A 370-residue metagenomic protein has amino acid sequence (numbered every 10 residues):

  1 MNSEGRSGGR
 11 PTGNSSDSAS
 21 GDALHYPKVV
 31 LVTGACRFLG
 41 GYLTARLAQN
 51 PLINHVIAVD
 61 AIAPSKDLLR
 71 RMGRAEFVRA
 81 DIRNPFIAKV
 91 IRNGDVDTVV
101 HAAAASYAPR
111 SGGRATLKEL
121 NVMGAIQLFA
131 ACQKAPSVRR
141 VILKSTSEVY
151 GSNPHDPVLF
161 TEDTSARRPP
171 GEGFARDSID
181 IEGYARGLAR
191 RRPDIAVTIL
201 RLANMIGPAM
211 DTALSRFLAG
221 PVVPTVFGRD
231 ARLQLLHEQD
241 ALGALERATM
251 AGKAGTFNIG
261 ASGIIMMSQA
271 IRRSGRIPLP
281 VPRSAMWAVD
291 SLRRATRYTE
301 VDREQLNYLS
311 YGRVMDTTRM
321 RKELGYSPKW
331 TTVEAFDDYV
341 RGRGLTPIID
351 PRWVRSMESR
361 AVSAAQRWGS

Functional and structural regions predicted by a protein language model:
P27-N50: N-terminal Rossmann NAD(P)H-binding glycine-rich loop of SDR-like oxidoreductase domains
E76-M123, K134, S152: NAD(P)H-binding glycine-rich loop region in Rossmannoid oxidoreductase-like domains and their noncatalytic homologs
R110, S165-G171, S215-D240: A conserved pocket-lining segment of Rossmann-fold NAD(P)-dependent short-chain dehydrogenase/reductase
I126-F174: Conserved Rossmann-fold NAD(P)-dependent oxidoreductase catalytic core, especially the SDR/UDP-sugar
V149-Y150, G173, I195-R216: Flexible, glycine-rich beta-alpha linker
P170-T198: Active-site Tyr-X1-5-Lys
D177-D180, M210-A213, V226-M250, G255: Substrate-positioning beta->alpha
L242-E304, T317, F336-D337, T346-R360 (+1 more regions): Mid/C-terminal beta-alpha module of Rossmann-like enzyme folds, strongest in SDR-family dehydrogenases/epimerases
